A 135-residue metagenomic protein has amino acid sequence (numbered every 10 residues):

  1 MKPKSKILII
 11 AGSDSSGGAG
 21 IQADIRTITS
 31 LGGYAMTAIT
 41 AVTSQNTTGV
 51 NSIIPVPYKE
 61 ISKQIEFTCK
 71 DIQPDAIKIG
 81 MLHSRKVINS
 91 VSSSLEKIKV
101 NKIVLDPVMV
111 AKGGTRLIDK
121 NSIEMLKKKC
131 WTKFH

Functional and structural regions predicted by a protein language model:
M1-A76: Small-residue (G/A/S/T)-rich helix-start motifs and N-terminal tracts that mark the onset
I79, H83-H135: Conserved beta-alpha-beta core of the PfkB/ribokinase-like small-molecule kinase fold
